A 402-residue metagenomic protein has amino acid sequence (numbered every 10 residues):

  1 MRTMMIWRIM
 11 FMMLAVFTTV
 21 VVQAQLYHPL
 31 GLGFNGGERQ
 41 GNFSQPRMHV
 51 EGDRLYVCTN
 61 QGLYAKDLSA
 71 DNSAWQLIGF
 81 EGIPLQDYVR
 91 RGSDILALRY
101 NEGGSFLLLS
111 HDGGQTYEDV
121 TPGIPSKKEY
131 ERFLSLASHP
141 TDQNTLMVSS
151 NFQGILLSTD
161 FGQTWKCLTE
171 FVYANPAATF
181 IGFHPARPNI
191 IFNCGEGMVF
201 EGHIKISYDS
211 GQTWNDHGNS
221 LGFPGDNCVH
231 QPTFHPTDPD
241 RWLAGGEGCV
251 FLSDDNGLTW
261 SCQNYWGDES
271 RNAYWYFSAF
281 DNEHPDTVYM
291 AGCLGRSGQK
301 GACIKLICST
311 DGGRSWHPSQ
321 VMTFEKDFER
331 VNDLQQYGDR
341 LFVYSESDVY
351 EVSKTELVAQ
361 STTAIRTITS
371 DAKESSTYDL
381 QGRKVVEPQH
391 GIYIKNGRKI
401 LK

Functional and structural regions predicted by a protein language model:
Q25-N42, A70-I83, Q115-K127, Q163-Y173 (+5 more regions): Trp- and S/T/G-rich repeat-edge/linker motifs of beta-rich repeat architectures
F34-Q61: Beta-strand-rich domains and repeat architectures in extracellular enzymes and scaffolds, especially beta-propellers
G41-H49, G82-R90, Y130-A137, P176-F183 (+3 more regions): Repeated scaffold domains used in trafficking and secretory/extracellular systems, primarily beta-propellers
G62-Y64, Y100-G104, Q153-G154, E196-E201 (+3 more regions): Short glycine/acidic-enriched loop and turn motifs that connect beta-strands
A65-S69, S110-H111, P140, S158-T159 (+4 more regions): Conserved Ser/Thr-centered positions that define the repeating blades of beta-propeller domains
D327-S361: Blade-level signature of beta-propeller repeat domains, shared across WD40, Kelch, NHL, RCC1 and BNR/Asp-box propellers
S353-Q381: Residue-level detector of functionally pivotal "anchor" positions at catalytic/ligand-binding pockets or at interdomain
I392-K402: C-terminal tail/sorting-segment detector
